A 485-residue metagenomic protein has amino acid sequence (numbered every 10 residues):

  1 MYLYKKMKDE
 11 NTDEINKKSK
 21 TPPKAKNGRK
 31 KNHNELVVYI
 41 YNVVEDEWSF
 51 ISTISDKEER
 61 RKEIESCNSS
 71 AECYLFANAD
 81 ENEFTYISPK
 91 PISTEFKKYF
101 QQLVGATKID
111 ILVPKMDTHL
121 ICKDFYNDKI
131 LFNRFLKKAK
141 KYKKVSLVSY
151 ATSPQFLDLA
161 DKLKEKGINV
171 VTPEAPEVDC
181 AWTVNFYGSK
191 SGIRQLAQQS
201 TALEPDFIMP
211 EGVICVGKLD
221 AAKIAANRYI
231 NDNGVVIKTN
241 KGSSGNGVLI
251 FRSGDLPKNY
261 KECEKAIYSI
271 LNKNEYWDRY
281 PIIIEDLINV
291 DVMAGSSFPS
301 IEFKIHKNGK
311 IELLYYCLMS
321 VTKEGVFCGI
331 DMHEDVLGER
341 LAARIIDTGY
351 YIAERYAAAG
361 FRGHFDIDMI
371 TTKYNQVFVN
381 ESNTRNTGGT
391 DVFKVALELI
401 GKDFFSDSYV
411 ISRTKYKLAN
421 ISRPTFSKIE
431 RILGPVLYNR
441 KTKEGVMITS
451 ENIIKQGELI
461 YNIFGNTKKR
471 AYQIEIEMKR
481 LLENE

Functional and structural regions predicted by a protein language model:
M1-R29, E35-V37, V43: Intrinsically disordered, low-structural-confidence terminal and linker regions
E59-D80, T85-S88: Histidine-anchored nucleotide/phosphate-binding helix
S70-C73, I87-D220, R228: Conserved N-proximal alpha/beta basic substrate-recognition cap immediately N-terminal to, or forming the N-lobe
T183-I282, L337-A343: Active-site nucleotide/adenylate-binding loops and adjacent lid/helix of ATP-dependent enzymes
I230-V236, Y260-V321, T371-F378: Phosphate-binding site of ATP-dependent enzymes
K273-A294, F298, V326-Q376, R413-R440: A long amphipathic alpha-helix within ATP-dependent nucleotide-binding catalytic cores
V321-E324, S382-F393: Glycine-rich phosphate/pyrophosphate-binding beta-alpha loops
I400-E485: Peripheral (often C-terminal) accessory segments that flank ATP-dependent C-N-forming ligase machineries
